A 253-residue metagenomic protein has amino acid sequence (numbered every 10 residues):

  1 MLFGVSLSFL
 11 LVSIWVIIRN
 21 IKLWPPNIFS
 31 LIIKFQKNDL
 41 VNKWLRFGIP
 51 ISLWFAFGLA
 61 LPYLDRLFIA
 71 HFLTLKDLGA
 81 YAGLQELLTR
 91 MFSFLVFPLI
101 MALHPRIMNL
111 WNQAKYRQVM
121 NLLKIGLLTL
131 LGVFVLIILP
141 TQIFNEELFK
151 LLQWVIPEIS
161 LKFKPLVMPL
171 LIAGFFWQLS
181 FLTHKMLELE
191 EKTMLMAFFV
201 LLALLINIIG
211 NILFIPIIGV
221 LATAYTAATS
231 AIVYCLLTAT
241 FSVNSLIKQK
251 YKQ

Functional and structural regions predicted by a protein language model:
M1-P25, L202-I206, V220-N244: Hydrophobic alpha-helical transmembrane segments
L2, W15-P62, R106, A114-R117 (+1 more regions): Interhelical loop/hinge segments that connect adjacent transmembrane helices in multipass membrane
L45, A82, K115-G132, L139-F144 (+1 more regions): Interfacial transmembrane-helix starts/ends
P50, D65-L67, G79-V96, T129 (+1 more regions): Alpha-helical transmembrane segments of polytopic membrane transporters and translocases
F72-L75, L189-E191, I217: Helix-loop interface residues and adjacent transmembrane-helix termini in multi-pass membrane transporters, primarily
L75-K76, Q142-F175, L221: Interfacial segments at transmembrane-helix termini and the short loops linking adjacent helices
L84, L88-A114, M186-L189: Helix-loop junctions and terminal segments of transmembrane helices in multi-pass membrane transport/translocation
I172-F199: Membrane-interface junctions at transmembrane-helix termini in multi-pass inner-membrane proteins
